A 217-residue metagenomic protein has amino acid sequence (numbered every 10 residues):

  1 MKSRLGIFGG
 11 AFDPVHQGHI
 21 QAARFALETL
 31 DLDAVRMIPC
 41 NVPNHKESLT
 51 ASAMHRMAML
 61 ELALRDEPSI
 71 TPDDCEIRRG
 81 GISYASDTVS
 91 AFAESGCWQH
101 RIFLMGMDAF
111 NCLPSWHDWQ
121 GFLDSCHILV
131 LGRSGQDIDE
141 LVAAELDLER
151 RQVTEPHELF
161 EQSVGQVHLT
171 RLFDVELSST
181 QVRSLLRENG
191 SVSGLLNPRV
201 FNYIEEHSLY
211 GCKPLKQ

Functional and structural regions predicted by a protein language model:
M1-Q217: Nucleotidyltransferase catalytic core that binds NTPs
